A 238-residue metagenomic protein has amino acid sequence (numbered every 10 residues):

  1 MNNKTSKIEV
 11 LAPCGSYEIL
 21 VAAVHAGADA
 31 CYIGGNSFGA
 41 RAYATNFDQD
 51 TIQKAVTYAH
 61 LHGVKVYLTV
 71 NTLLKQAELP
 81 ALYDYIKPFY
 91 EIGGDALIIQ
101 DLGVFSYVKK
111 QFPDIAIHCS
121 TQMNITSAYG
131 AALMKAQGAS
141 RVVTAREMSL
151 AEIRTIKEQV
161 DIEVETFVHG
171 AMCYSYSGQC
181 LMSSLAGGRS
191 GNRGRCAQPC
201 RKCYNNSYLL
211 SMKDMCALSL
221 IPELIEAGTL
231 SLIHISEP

Functional and structural regions predicted by a protein language model:
S6-A30: N-terminal basic/disordered segments at the start of proteins
V10-P13, C31-I33, V66-V70, L97-I99 (+4 more regions): Hydrophobic faces of well-ordered beta-strands that scaffold small-molecule active sites in alpha/beta enzyme cores
A23, D101, M134, T166 (+1 more regions): Conserved, mostly hydrophobic/aromatic
Y32-T51, V70-E78, S236: Glycine-rich, proline-tolerant flexible connector loops at the mouths of alpha/beta enzymes
Y43-Q53, Q100-F112, E147-V160: Active-site-adjacent beta->alpha loops and helix N-cap segments on the catalytic face of soluble alpha/beta enzymes
V64-L133: N-terminal active-site wall of soluble small-molecule enzyme domains
A171-M212: Cysteine-cluster motifs in flexible loop/terminal segments that predominantly coordinate metals
S231-I233, E237-P238: Residue-level detector of conserved catalytic or cofactor/ligand-binding positions in enzyme active sites
